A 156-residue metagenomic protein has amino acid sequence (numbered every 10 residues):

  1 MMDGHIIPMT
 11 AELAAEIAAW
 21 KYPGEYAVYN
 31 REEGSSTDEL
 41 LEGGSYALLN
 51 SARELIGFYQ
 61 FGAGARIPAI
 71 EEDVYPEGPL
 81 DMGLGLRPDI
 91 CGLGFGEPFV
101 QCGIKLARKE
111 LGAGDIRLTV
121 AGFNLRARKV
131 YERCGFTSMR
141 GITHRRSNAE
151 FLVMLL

Functional and structural regions predicted by a protein language model:
M1-E12: Conserved N-terminal entry element of GNAT/NAT acetyltransferase domains
A11-A14, A19-D89, L106, E110: Acetyl-CoA-dependent GNAT
G43, N148-V153: Short hydrophobic/aromatic beta-strand or adjacent loop that forms the aromatic wall/cage of a ligand/substrate-binding
I90, G94-C102: Conserved acetyl-CoA pyrophosphate-binding loop and the N-cap/start of the following alpha-helix in GNAT-like
E97, G122-R140: Conserved active-site alpha-helix within GNAT-family acetyltransferase domains
K109-T119: Conserved GNAT acetyl-CoA-binding A-motif
R117-R128, H144-A149: Conserved beta-strand-loop-alpha-helix junction that forms the acyl-donor binding cleft
